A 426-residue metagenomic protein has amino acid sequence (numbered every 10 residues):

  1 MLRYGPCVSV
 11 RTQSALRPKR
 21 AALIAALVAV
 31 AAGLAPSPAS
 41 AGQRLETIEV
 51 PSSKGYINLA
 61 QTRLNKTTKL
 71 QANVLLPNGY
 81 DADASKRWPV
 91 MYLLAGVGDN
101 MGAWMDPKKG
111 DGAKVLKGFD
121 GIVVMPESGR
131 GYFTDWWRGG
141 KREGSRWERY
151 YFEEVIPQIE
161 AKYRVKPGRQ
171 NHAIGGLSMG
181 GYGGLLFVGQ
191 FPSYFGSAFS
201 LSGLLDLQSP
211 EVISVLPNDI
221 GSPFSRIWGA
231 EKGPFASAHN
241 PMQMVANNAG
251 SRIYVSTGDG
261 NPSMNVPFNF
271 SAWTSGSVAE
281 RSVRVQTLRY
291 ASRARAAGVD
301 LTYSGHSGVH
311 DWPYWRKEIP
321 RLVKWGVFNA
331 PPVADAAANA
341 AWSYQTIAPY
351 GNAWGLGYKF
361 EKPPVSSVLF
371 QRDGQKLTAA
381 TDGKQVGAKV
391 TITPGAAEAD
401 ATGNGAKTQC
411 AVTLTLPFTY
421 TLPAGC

Functional and structural regions predicted by a protein language model:
M1-S9, L70, T408, A424: Secreted/extracellular small peptides and ectodomain modules produced from precursors
L2-A41: Secretory targeting and sorting signals
L27, G183, G395-A397: Glycine-centered small-residue hotspots that permit tight backbone geometry or close packing
A39-G387: Non-catalytic cap/lid and distal C-terminal segments of serine-dependent acyl enzymes
Y254, D400-A401: Hydrophobic, aliphatic-enriched repeat segments that assemble into extended interaction scaffolds in large eukaryotic
A380-D400: Surface-exposed beta-strand/loop patches in extracellular or lumenal glycoproteins
G403-G405: Beta-rich accessory regions
Q409-C426: C-terminal beta-strand-rich structural cap/linker in extracellular carbohydrate-active enzymes
